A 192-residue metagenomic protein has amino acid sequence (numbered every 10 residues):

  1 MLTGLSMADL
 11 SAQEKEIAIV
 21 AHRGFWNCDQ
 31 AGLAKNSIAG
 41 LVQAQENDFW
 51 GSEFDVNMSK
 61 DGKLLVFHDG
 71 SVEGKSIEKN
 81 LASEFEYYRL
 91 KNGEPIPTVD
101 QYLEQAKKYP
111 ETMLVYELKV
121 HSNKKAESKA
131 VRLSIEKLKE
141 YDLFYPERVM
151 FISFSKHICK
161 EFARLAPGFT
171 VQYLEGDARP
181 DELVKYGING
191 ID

Functional and structural regions predicted by a protein language model:
M1-G4: Bacterial N-terminal signal peptides
S6-D192: Phosphate-group recognition and catalysis centered on beta-loop-alpha active-site segments
